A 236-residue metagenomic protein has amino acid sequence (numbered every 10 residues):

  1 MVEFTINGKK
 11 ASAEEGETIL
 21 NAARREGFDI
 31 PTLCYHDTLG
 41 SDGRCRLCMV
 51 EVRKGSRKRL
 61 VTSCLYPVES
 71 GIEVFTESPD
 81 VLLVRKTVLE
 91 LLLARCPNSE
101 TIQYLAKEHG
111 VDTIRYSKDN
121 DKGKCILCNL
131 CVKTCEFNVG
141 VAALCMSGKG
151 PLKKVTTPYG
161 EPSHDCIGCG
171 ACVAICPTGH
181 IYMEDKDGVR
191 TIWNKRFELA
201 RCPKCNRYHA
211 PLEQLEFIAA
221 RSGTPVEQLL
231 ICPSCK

Functional and structural regions predicted by a protein language model:
M1-E3: Extreme N-terminal starter segment of soluble prokaryotic enzymes
K10-E17: Short, contiguous acidic and Ser/Thr-rich linear segments
L20, E26-V52: A basic, amphipathic helix-loop patch mediating RNA/tRNA/ribosome contacts
R57-D165, H180-C235: Fe-S ferredoxin-like electron-transfer domains and their immediately adjacent linker/connector regions across
A171: A short, cysteine/histidine-rich metal-binding "knuckle" motif
